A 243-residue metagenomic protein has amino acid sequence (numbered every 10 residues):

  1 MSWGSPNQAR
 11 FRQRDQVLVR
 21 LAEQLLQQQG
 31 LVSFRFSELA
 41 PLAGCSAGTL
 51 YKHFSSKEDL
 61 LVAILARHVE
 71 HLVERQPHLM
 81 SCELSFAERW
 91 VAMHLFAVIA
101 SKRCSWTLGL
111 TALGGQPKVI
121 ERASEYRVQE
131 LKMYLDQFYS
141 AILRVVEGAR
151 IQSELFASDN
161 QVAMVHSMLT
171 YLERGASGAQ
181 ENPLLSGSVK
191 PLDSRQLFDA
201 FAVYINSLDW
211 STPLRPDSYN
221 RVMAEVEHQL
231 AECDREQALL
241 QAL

Functional and structural regions predicted by a protein language model:
F11, L61, L65, V69 (+1 more regions): Amphipathic, non-transmembrane alpha-helical scaffold segments
Q13-A22, L39-A40, I64-L72, Q76 (+1 more regions): Generic hydrophobic, amphipathic alpha-helix propensity
V17, L25, Q29-D59, A63: Helix-turn-helix
L21-L25, A100, L172: Short amphipathic alpha-helical elements of helix-turn-helix/winged-helix folds
A63, P77-T107, H166: Hydrophobic alpha-helical connector segments
Q76-E83, T111, G115-V119, A176 (+1 more regions): Secondary-structure edge/capping motif, primarily at the C-terminal ends of alpha-helices and the immediately following
R103-R144, I151-A163: Short secondary-structure transition hinges
S140, R144-Q152, S167-L243: C-terminal peripheral helix-coil segments that are non-catalytic and often amphipathic
